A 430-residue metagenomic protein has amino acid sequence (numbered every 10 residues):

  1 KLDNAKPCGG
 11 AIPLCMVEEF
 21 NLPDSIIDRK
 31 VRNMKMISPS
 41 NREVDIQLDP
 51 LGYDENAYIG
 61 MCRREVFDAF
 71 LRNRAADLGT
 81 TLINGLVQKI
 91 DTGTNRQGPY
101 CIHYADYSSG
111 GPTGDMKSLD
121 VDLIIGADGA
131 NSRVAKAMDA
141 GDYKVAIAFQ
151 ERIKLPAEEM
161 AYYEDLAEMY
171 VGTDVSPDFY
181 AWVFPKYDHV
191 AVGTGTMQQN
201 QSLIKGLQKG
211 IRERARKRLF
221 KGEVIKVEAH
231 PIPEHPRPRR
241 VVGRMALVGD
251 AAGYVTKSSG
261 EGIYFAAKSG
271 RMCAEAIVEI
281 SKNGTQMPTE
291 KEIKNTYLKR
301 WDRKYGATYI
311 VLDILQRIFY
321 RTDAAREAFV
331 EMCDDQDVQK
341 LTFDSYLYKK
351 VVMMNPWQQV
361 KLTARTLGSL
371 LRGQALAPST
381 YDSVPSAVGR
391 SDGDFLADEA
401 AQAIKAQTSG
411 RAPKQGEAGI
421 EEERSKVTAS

Functional and structural regions predicted by a protein language model:
D3-N41: N-terminal FAD cofactor-binding segment of flavoenzymes
A5-C8, D139, G195-M197, S258-E261: Short, solvent-exposed loop/turn segments at secondary-structure boundaries
D28, K89, Q198-I277, S281-K282: FAD/FMN-dependent oxidoreductases across multiple families
R42-G52, G114-D122: Short amphipathic beta-strand/extended segments with alternating polar/hydrophobic composition
L51-R74, M197-G206: Short beta-strand to alpha-helix junction loop
R74-F220, G253-Y254: Predominantly flavin-linked oxidoreductase catalytic cores and closely associated redox partners
G85, L219-E228, M287-K294: Flexible, glycine/charged-enriched surface loops at secondary-structure junctions
V278-S430: C-terminal helical "tail/cap" subdomain of flavin- and related membrane-associated enzymes
